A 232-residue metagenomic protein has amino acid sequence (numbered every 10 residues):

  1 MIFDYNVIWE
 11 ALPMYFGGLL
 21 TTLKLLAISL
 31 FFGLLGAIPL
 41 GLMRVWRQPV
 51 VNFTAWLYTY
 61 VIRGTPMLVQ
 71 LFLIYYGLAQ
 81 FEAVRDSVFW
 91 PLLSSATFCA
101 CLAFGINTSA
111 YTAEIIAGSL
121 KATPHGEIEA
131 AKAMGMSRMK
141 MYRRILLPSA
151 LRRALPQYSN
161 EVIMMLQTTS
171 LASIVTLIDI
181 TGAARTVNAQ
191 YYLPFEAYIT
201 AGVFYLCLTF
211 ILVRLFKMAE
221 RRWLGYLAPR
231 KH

Functional and structural regions predicted by a protein language model:
M1-H232: Transmembrane alpha-helices and adjacent helix-loop boundaries
